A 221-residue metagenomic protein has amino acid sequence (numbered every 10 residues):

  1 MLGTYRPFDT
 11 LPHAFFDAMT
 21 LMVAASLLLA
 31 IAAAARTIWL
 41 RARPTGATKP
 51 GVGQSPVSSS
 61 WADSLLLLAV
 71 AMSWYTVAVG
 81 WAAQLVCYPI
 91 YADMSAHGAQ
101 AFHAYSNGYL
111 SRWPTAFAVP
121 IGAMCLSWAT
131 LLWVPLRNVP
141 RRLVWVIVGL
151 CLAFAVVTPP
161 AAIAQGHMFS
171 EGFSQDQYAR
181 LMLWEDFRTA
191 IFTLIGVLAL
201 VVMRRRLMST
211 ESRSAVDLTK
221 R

Functional and structural regions predicted by a protein language model:
L2-D17, A34-G46, G51, S55-P120 (+1 more regions): Interfacial loop at the N-terminal end of multi-pass membrane proteins
L29-T37, L194-R206: Membrane-water interface at the C-terminal end of transmembrane alpha helices
I38, S127-R142: Juxtamembrane helix-break-helix junctions at the cytosolic face of small multi-pass alpha-helical membrane proteins
S59-W74, L136-L152: Interfacial segments of alpha-helical transmembrane regions
F117-A129, I191-G196: Core segments of transmembrane alpha-helices that mediate helix-helix packing or line hydrophobic substrate/ligand
V146-S170: Hydrophobic alpha-helical transmembrane segments of integral membrane proteins
F169-V201, E211: Alpha-helical transmembrane segments of multi-pass integral membrane proteins, characterized by long hydrophobic
E211-R221: Short, highly charged, low-complexity non-transmembrane loops/tails of multi-pass membrane proteins
